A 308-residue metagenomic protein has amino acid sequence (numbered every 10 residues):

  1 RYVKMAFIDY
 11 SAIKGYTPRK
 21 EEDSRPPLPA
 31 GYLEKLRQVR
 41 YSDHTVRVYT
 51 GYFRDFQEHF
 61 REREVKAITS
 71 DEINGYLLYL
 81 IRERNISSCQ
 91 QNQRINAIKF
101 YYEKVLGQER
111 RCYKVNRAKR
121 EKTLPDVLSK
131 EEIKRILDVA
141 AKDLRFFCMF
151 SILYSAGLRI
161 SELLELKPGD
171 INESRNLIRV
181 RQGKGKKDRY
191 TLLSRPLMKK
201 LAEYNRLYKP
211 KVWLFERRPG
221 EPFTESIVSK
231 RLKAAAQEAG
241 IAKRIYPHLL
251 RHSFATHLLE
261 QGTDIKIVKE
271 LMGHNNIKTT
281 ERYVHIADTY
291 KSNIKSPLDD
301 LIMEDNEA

Functional and structural regions predicted by a protein language model:
R1-R19: N-terminal helical hairpins
G15-A308: Conserved catalytic core of the tyrosine transesterase superfamily
